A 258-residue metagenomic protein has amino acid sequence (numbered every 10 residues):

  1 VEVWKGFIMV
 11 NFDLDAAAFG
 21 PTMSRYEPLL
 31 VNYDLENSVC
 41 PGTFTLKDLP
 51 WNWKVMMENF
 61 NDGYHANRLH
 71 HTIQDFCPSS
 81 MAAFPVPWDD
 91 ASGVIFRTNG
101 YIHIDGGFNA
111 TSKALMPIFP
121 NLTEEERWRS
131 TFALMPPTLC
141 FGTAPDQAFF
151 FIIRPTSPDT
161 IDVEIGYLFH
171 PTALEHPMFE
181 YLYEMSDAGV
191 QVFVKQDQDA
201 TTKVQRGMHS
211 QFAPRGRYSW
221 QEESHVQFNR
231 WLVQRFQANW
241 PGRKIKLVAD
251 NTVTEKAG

Functional and structural regions predicted by a protein language model:
V3-G258: C-terminal catalytic domain of Rieske-type non-heme iron oxygenases
